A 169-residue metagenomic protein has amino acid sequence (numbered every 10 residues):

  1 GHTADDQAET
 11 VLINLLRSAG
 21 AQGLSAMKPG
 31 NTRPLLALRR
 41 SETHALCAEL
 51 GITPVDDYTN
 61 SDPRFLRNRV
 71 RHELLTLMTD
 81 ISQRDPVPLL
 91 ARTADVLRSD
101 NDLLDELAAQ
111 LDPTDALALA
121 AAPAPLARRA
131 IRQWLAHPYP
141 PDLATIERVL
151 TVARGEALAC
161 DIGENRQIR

Functional and structural regions predicted by a protein language model:
D5-L97: Catalytic subdomain that performs nucleotidyl-dependent activation
H72, T79, A91-R169: AMP-forming adenylation/ATP pyrophosphatase catalytic core
